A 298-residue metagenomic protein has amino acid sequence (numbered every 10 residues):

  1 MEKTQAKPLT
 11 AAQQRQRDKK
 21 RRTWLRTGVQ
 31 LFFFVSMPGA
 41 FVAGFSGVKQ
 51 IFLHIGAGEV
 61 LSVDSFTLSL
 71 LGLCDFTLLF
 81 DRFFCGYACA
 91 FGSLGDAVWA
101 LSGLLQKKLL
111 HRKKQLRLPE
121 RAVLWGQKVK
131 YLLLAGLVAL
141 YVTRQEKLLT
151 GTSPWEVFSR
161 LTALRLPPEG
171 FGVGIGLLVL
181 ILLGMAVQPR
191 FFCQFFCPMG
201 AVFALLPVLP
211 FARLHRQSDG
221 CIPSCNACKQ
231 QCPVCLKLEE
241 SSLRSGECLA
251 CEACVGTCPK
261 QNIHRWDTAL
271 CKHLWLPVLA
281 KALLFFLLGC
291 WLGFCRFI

Functional and structural regions predicted by a protein language model:
M1-Q230, L238, G246, G256-I298: Non-ligating segments of multi-cofactor redox enzymes
P233: Donor-sugar nucleotide-binding helix/loop cap in glycosyltransferases
L249: Short alpha-helical catalytic segment bearing the HExxH-like zincin motif of zinc-dependent metalloproteases
